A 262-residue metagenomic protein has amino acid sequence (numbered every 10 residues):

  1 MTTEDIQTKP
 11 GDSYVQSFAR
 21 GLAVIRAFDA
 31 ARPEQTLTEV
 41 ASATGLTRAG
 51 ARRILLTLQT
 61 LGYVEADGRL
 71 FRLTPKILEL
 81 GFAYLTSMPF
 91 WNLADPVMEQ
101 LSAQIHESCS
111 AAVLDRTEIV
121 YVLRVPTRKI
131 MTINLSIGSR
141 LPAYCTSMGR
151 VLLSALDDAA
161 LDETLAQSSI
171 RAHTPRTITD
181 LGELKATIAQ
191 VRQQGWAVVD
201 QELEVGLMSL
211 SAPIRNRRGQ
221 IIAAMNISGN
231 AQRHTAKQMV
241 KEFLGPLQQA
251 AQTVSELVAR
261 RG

Functional and structural regions predicted by a protein language model:
T2-N92, E99, Q252-R260: N-terminal helix-turn-helix
Y14-F18, L70, T74, S87 (+8 more regions): Short, structured helix-loop boundary elements
G68, C109, S209-S211: Short loop/turn microsegments at loop-to-beta-strand junctions
L70-S168: Amphipathic alpha-helical effector-binding/dimerization core of metabolite-sensing transcriptional regulators
A94-L101, L165-S211, L257: Short, basic/aromatic recognition patches
V205, A223-G262: Juxtadomain coupling helices with adjacent low-complexity linkers
I214-R217: Sensor-regulatory modules in signal-transduction proteins
